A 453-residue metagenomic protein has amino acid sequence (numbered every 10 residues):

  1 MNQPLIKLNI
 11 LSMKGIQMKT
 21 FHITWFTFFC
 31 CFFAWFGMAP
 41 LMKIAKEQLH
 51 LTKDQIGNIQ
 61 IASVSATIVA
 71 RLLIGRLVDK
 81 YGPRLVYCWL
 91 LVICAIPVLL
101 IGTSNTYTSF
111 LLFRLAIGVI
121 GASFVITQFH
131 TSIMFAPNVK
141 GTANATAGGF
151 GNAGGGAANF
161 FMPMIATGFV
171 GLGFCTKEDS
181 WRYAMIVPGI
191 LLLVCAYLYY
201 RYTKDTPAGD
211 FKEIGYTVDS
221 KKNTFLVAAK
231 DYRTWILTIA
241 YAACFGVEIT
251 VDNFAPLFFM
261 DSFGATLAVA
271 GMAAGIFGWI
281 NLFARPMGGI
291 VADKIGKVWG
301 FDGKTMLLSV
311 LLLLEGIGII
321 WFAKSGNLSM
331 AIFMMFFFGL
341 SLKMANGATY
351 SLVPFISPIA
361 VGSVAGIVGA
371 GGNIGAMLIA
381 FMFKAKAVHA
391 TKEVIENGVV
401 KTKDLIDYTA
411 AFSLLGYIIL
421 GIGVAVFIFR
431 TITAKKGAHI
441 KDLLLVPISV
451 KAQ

Functional and structural regions predicted by a protein language model:
M38-M42, D231-G288, N346: Extracytoplasmic gate region of multi-pass secondary transporters
V69-T108: Conserved MFS/SLC helix-loop-helix module at the cytosolic interface between two early adjacent transmembrane helices
R84-Y87, F110, F301-L308: Primarily marks hydrophobic transmembrane alpha-helices of the MFS/SLC 12-helix fold
V92-N105, V310-G326: C-terminal ends and interior cores of transmembrane alpha-helices in multi-pass membrane transporters/permeases
F113-G151: Cytoplasmic helix-loop-helix junction between adjacent transmembrane helices in 12-TM secondary transporters
G141-T167, V368-A380: Glycine-rich segments within core transmembrane alpha-helices of 12-TM secondary carriers
G189-K212, G423-T433: C-terminal membrane-cytosol helix-exit motif in multi-pass small-molecule transporters
Y200-T224, K436-I448: Flexible cytoplasmic inter-helical loops of multi-pass small-molecule transporters
